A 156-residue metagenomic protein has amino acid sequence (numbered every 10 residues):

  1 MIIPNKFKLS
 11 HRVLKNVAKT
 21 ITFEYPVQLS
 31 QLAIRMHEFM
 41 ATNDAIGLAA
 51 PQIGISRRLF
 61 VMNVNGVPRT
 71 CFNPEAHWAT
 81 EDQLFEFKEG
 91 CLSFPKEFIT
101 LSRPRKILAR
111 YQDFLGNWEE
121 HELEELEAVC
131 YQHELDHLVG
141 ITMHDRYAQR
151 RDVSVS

Functional and structural regions predicted by a protein language model:
M1-S156: Positively charged
